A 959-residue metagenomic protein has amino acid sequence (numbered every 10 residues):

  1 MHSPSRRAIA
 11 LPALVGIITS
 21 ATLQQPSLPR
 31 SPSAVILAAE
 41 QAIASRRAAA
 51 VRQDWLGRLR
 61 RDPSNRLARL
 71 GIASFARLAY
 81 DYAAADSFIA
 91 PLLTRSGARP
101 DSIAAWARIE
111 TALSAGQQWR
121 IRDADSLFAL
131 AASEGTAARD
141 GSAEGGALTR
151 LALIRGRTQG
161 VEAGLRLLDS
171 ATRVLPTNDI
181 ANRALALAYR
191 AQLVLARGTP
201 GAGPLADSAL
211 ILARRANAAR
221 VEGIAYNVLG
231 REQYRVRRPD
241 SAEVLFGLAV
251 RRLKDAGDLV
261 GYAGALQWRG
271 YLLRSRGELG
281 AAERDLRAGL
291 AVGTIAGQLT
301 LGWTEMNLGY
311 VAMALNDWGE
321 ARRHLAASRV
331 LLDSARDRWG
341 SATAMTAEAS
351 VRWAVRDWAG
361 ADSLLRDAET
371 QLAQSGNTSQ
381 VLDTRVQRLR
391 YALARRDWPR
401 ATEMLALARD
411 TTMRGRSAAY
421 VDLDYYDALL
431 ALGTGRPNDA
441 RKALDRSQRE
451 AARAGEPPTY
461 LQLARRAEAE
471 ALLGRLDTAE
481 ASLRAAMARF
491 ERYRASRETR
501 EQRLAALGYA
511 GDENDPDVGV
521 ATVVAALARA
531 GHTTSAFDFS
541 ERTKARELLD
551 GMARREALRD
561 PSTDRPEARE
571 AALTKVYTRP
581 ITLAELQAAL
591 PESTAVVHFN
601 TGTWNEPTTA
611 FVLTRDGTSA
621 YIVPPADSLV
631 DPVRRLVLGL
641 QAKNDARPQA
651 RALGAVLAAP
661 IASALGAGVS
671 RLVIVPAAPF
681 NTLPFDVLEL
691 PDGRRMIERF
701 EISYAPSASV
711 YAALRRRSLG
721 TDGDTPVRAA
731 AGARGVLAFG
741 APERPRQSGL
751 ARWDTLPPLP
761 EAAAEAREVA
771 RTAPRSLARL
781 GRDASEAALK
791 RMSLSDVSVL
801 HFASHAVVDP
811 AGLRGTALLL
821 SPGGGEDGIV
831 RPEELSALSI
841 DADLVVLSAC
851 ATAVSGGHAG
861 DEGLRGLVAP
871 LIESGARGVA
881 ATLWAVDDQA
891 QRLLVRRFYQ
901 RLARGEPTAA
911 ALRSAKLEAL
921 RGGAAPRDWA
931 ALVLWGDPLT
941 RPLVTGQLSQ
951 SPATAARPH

Functional and structural regions predicted by a protein language model:
L23-G71, L78-A83, S87, S102-W106: N-terminal leader/linker segments that initiate helical-solenoid repeat arrays
R46, Y80, W119, Q159 (+9 more regions): Residue-level detector of the short coil/turn that links helix A to helix B within each tetratricopeptide repeat
I72-A76, R108-A115, L127, E144-R155 (+21 more regions): TPR/Sel1-like alpha-solenoid repeat signature
L93-T94, A132-T136, D169-L175, D207-R214 (+9 more regions): Amphipathic alpha-helical segments of tetratricopeptide repeats
N307, V330, T346-W353, D357-A359 (+9 more regions): Alpha-helical solenoid repeat scaffolds used for protein-protein interaction
T534, A572-H959: Catalytic cores of enzymes
